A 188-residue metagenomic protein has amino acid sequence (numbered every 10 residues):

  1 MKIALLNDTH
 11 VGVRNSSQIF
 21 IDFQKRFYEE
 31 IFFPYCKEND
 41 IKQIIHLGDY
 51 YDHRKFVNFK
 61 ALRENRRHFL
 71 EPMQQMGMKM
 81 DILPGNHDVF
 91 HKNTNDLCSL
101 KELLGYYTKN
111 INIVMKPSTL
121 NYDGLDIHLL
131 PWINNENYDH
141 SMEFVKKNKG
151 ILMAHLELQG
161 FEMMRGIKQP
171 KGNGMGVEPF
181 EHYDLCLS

Functional and structural regions predicted by a protein language model:
M1-I3, Q43, L125-D126, G150-I151 (+1 more regions): Structural motif
K2, T9, V13-T119, P179-Y183: Core catalytic region of metal-dependent phosphoesterases/phosphodiesterases, especially metallo-beta-lactamase-like
T9-V11, M153-E157, D184-S188: Histidine-centered catalytic micro-motifs
H46, H53, H128-L130, A154 (+1 more regions): Redox-cofactor binding/interface segments in oxidoreductases and associated redox assembly factors
D88-P179: Conserved catalytic scaffold of divalent metal-dependent phosphoesterases
